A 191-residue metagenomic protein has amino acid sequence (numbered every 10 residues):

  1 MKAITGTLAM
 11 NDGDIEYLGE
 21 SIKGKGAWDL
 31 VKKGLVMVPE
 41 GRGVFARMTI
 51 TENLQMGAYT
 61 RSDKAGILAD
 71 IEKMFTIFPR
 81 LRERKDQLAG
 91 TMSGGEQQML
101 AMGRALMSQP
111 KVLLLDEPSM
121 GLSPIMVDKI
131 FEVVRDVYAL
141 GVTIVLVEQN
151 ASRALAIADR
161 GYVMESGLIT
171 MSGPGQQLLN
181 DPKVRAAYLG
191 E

Functional and structural regions predicted by a protein language model:
M1-E191: Glycine-rich phosphate-binding loops of nucleotide-dependent enzymes
